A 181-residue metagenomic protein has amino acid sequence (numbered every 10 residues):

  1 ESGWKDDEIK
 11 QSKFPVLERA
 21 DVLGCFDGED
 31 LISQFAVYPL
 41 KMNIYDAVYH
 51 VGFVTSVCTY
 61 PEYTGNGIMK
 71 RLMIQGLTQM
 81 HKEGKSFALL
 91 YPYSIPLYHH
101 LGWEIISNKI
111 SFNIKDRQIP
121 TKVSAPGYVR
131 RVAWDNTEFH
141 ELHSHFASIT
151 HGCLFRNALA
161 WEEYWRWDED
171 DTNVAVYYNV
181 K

Functional and structural regions predicted by a protein language model:
S2-I44, H151-V174: Active-site rim helix/loop that mediates acceptor-substrate recognition in acyltransferases
D30-F35, G52, V180-K181: Glycine-rich phosphate/pyrophosphate-binding loop shared by adenosine-nucleotide-utilizing enzymes
K41-V48, I114: A short, polar/charged loop-to-alpha-helix boundary motif
V54-T64: A short, internal acetyl-CoA/4′-phosphopantetheine-binding micro-motif in the GNAT/acyltransferase core
Y63, M80-H81: Hydrophobic pocket-lining residues that define ligand/cofactor binding sites across diverse proteins
Y63-Q75: Conserved acetyl-CoA pyrophosphate-binding loop and the N-cap/start of the following alpha-helix in GNAT-like
K82-S86, P92-I110: Conserved active-site alpha-helix within GNAT-family acetyltransferase domains
K109-K181: Amide-forming acyltransferase catalytic core, primarily the GNAT-like/NAT-type and related acyltransferase folds
